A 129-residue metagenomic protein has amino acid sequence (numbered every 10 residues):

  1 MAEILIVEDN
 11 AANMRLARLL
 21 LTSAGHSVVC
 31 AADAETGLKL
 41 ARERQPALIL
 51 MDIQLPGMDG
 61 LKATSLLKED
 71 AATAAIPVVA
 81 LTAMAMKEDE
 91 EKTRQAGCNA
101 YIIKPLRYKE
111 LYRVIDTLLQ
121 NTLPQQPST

Functional and structural regions predicted by a protein language model:
N10, I53-P56, V79, M84: The short loop immediately C-terminal to the conserved phospho-acceptor aspartate in CheY-like receiver
M14, P56-D59, A74, M86: The feature encodes the CheY-like receiver
R15-S23: Charged docking surfaces used in two-component/phosphorelay signaling
G25-A32, L40: Short hydrophobic/Thr-rich beta-strand motif most characteristic of the beta2 strand and flanking loop of CheY-like
R44-L50, L55: Active-site beta3 strand of CheY-like receiver
L106-D116: C-terminal output helix
